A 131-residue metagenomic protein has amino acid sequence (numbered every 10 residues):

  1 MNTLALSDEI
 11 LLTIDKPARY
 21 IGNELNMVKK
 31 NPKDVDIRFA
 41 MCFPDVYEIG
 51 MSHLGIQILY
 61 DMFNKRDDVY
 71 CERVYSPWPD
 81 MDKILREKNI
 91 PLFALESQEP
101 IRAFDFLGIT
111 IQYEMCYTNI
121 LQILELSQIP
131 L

Functional and structural regions predicted by a protein language model:
M1-L131: A short, structured N-terminal alpha-helical element that caps or precedes a catalytic domain
